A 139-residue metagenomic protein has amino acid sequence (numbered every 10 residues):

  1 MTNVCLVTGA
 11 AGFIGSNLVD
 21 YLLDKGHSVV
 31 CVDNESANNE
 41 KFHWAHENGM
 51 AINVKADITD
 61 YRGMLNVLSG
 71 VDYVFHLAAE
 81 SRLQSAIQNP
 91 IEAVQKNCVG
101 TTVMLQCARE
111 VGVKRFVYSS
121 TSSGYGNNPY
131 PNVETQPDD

Functional and structural regions predicted by a protein language model:
M1-D139: N-terminal Rossmann-like NAD(P)+-binding domain of SDR-like oxidoreductases, especially those catalyzing
